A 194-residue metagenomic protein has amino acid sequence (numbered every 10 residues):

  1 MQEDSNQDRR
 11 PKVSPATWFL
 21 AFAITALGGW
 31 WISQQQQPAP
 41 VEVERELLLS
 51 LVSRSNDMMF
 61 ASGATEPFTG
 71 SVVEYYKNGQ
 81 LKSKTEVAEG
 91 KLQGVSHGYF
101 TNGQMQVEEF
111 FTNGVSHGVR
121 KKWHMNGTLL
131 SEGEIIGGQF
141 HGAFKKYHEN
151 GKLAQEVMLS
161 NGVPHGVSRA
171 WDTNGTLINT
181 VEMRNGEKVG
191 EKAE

Functional and structural regions predicted by a protein language model:
Q2-E194: Glycine/tyrosine- and acidic-biased, solvent-exposed loop/turn segments at the edges of beta-strands
